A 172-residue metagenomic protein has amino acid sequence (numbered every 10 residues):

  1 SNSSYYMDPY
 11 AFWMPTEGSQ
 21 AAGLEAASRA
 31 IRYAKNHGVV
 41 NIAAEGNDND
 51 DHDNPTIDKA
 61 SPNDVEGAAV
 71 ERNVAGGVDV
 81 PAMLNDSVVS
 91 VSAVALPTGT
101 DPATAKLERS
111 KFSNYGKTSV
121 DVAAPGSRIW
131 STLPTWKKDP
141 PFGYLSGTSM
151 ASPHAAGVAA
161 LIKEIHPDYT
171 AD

Functional and structural regions predicted by a protein language model:
S1, A124-D172: Hydrolase catalytic cores
S1-L133: Catalytic-core segments of hydrolase enzymes
